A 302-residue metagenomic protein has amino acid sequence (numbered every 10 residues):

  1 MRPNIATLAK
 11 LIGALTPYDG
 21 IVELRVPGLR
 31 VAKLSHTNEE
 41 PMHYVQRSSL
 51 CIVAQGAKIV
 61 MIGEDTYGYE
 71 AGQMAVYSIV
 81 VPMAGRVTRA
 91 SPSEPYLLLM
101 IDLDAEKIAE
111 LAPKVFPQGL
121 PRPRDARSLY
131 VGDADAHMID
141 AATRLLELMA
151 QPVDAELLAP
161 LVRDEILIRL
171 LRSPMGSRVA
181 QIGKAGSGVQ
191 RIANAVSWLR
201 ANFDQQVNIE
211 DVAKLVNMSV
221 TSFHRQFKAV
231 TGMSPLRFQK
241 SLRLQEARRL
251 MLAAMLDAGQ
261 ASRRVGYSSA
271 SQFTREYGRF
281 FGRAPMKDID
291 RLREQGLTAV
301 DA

Functional and structural regions predicted by a protein language model:
M1-R25, R30-A32, E39, P121-R127 (+2 more regions): A short, N-terminal "cap"/entry segment at the start of jelly-roll beta-barrel domains of the cupin/DSBH fold
R2-T7, I108-E165, R169, V196-S197: Amphipathic alpha-helical segments enriched in hydrophobic/aromatic residues interleaved with Lys/Arg
I21-L120: N-terminal regulatory/effector-sensing and dimerization cores that precede helix-turn-helix DNA-binding domains
I59, Q206, M255-L256: Residue at a beta-strand N-cap/secondary-structure junction
E70, D125-D133, G183, D211: A ubiquitous short alpha-helical element
E165, R169-M175, I182-K184, G188 (+3 more regions): Basic/polar phosphate-binding segments, predominantly the helix-turn-helix DNA-binding elements of transcriptional
N194-Q205, G232, E246-A253, D290: Short, amphipathic alpha-helix enriched in basic
Q239-R248, K287-V300: Short, basic, alpha-helical segments at the C-terminal edge of helix-turn-helix-like DNA-binding modules
